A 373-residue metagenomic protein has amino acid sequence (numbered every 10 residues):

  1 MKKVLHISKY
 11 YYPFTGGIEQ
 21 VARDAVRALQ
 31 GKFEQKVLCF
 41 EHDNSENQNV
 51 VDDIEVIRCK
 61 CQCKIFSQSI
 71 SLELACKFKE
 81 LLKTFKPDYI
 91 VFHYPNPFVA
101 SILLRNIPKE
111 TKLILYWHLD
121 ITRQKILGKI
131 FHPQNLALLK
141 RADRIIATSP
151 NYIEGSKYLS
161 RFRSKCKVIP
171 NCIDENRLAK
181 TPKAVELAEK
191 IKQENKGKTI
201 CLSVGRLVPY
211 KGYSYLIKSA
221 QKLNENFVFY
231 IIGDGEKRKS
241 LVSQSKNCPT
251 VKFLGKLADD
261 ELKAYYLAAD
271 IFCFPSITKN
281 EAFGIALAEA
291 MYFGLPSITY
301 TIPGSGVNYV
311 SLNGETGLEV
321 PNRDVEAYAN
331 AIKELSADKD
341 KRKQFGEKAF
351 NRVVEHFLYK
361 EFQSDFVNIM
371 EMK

Functional and structural regions predicted by a protein language model:
L5, K190, E194-K211, I217-Q221: Conserved donor-binding/catalytic core segment of Leloir-type glycosyltransferases
S8-T15, V21-A22, A28-I70: N-terminal strand-loop element at the rim of the active site of nucleotide-sugar-dependent glycosyltransferases
E41, N151, C172: Carbohydrate-associated surface elements
E73-A75, P87-E110, L115: An aromatic- and histidine-rich active-site surface loop
L139, K256-L257, A264-A269: Short alpha-helical donor nucleotide-sugar binding micro-motif in glycosyltransferases
K239-D260: Nucleotide-activated donor-binding/catalytic signature segment of Leloir-type glycosyltransferases, i.e., the conserved
P296-T301: Short hydrophobic beta-strand element within catalytic cores of glycosyltransferases and related nucleotide-activated
L312-E326, I332-D340: Conserved acidic donor-binding segment of nucleotide-sugar-dependent glycosyltransferases
